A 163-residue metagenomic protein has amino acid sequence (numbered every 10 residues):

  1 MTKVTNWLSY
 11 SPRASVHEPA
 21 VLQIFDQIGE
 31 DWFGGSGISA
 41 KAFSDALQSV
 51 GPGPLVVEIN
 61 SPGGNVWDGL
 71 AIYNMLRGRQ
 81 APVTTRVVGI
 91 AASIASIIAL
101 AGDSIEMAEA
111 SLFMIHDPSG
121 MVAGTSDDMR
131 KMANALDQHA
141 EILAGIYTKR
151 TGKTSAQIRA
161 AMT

Functional and structural regions predicted by a protein language model:
M1-S96, A101-T163: N-terminal organellar transit peptides
